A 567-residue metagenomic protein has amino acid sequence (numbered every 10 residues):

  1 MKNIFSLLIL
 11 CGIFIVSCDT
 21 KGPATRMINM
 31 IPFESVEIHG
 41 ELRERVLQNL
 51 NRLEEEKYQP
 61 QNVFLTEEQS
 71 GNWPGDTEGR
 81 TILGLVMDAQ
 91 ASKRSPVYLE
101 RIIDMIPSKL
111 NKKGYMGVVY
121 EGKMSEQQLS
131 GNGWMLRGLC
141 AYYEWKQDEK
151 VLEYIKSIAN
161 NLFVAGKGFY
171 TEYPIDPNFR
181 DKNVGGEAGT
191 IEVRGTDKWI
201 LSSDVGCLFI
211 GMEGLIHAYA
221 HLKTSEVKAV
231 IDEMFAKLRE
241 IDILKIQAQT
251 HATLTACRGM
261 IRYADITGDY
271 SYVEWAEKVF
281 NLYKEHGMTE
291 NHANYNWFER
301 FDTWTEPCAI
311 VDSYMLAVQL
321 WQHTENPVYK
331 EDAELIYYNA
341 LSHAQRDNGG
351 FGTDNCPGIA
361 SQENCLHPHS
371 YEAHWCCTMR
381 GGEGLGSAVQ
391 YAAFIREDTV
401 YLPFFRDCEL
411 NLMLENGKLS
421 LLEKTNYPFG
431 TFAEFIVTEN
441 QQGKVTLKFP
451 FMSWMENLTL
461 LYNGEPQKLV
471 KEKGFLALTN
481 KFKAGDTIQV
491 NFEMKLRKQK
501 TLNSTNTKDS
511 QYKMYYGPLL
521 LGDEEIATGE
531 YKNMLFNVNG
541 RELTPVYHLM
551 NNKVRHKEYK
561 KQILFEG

Functional and structural regions predicted by a protein language model:
M1-G22: Bacterial Sec-dependent N-terminal signal peptides
D19-R80, G84-V119, K150-S157, K167 (+1 more regions): Low-complexity, Ser/Thr/Pro/Gly-enriched N-terminal "stalk/linker" regions
S35, H39, R43-V46, L50 (+12 more regions): Hydrophobic core segments within long, regular secondary-structure runs in both alpha- and beta-rich folds
V46-L47, N51, E55-N72, G117-W134 (+4 more regions): Carbohydrate-binding/catalytic loop surfaces
E67-E68, A89-E233: Extended ligand-binding groove/face enriched in aromatic
N72-Q90, L99, Q127-E144, L201-H217 (+3 more regions): Well-ordered alpha-helical segments within folded domains of soluble proteins
R262-E285, R300-G349: Catalytic-core region of carbohydrate-active enzymes that cleave or remodel glycosidic bonds
A276, K330-I436, K471, N480 (+1 more regions): C-terminal beta-rich recognition modules with glycine/proline-rich loops and embedded aromatic residues
